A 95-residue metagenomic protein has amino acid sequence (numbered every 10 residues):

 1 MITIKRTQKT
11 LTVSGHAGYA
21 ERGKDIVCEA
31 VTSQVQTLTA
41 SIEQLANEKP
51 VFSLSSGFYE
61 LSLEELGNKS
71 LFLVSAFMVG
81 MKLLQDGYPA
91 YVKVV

Functional and structural regions predicted by a protein language model:
M1-I26, Q36-V95: N-terminal intrinsically disordered, cationic/polar leader segments that include organellar targeting peptides
V27-V31: Short, conserved glycine- and acidic-residue-centered signature motifs in active-site or ligand-binding loops
